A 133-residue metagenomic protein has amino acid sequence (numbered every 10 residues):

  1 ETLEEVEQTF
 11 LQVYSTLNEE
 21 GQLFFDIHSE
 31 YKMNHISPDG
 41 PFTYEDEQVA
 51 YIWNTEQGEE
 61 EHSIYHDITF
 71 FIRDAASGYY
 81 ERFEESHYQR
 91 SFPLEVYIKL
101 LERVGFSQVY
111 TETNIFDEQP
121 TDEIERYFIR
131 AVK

Functional and structural regions predicted by a protein language model:
E1-T2: A short His-aromatic
E5-Q22: A short glycine-rich, Lys/Arg-flanked "PGG" loop and its adjoining helix->strand segment in the class I
V6-Q8, P38-G40, R126: Short, glycine/charged-enriched secondary-structure capping and boundary segments
F24-E95: SAM-dependent methyltransferase
Y88-K133: C-terminal lobe and adjacent flexible extensions of AdoMet/dcAdoMet transferase-like proteins
